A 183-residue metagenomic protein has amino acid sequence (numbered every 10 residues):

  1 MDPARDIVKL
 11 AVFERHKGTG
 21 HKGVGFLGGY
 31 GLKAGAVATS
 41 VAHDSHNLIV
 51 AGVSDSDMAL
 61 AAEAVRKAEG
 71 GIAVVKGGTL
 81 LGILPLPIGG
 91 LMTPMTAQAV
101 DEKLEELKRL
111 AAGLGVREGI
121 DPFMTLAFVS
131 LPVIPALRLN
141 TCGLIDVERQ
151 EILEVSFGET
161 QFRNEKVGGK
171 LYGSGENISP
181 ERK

Functional and structural regions predicted by a protein language model:
M1-K183: Active-site microenvironment of metallo-dependent hydrolases
